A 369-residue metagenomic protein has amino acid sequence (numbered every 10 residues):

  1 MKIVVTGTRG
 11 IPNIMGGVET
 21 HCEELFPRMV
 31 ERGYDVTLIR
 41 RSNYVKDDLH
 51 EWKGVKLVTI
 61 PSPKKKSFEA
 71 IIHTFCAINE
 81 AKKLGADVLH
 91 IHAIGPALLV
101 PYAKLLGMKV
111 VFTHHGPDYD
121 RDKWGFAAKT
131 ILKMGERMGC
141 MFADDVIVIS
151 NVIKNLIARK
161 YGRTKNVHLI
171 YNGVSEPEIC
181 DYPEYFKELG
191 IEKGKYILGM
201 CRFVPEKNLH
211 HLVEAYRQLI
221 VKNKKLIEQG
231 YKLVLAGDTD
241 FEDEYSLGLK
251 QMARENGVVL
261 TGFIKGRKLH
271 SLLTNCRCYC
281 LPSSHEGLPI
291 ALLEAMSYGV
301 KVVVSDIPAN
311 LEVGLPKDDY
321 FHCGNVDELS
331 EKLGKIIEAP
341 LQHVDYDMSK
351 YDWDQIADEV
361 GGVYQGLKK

Functional and structural regions predicted by a protein language model:
V4-T6, G190-R217: Conserved donor-binding/catalytic core segment of Leloir-type glycosyltransferases
N79-K82, L105, K129-V146: Membrane-proximal helix-turn-helix segments that form the acceptor-binding/catalytic region of lipid-linked
I91-P96: Short His-centered aromatic/hydrophobic patch
C140-H168, V174-E176: A short, active-site helix/loop in glycosyltransferases that binds the activated sugar's phosphate group
S246-I264: Nucleotide-activated donor-binding/catalytic signature segment of Leloir-type glycosyltransferases, i.e., the conserved
S284: Aromatic "clamp/platform" in nucleotide-sugar-dependent glycosyltransferases that forms part of the donor/acceptor
S297, K301-V304: Short hydrophobic beta-strand element within catalytic cores of glycosyltransferases and related nucleotide-activated
D318-D327, G334-A339: Conserved acidic donor-binding segment of nucleotide-sugar-dependent glycosyltransferases
